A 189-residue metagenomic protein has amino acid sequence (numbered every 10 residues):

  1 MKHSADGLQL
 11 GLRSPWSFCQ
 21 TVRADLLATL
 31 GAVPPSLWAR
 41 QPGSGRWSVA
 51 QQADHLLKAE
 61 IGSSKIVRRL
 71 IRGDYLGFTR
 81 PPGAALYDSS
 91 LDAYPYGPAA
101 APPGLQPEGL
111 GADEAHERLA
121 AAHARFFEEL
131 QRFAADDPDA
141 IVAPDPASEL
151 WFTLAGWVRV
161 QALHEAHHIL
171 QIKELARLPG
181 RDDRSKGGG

Functional and structural regions predicted by a protein language model:
M1-Q20, A24: Extreme N-terminal tail/first-helix region
K2-D6, A99-P107, P146-S148: A short small-residue
L8, L12-P15, A112, L154 (+1 more regions): Amphipathic alpha-helical coiled-coil segments and their boundaries
L10, A28-P35, Q41-S44, S48: Conserved, well-structured beta-alpha core segment at the onset of a catalytic domain
F18, A85-D139, R159: Acidic/histidine-rich alpha-helical segments that form the ligand environment of transition-metal centers
V22-T29, A59-S63, G97, A122 (+2 more regions): Amphipathic, well-ordered alpha-helical segments in soluble domains
A39-S90, E128-R132, D136-G189: Short, contiguous alpha-helical
